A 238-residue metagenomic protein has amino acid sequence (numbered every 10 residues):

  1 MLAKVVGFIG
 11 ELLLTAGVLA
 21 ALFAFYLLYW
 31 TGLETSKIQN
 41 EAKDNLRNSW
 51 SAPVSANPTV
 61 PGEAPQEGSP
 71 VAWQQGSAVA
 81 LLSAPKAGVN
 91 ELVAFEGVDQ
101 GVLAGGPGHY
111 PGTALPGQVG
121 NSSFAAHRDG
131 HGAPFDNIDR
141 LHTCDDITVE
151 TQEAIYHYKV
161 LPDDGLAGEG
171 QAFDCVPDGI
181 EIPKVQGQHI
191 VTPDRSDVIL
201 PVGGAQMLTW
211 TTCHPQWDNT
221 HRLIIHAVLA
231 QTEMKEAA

Functional and structural regions predicted by a protein language model:
M1-A3, T59, K235-A238: Actinobacteria-biased recognition of intrinsically disordered, low-complexity terminal regions
M1-R47: N-terminal membrane-targeting segments
R47-A80: Short extracytoplasmic
G76-A78, G88, G117-Q118, G204: A short, polar/charged loop/turn motif at coil->beta-strand junctions and beta-hairpin connectors
S83-A84: Polar/acidic, low-complexity leader/linker segments enriched in S/T/G and N/D
G88-E91, G101: Primarily extracytoplasmic ectodomains and periplasmic/lumenal surface modules that are beta-strand-rich
F95, D99-S122, Y158: Short beta-strand/loop turn elements enriched in aromatics
G120-S122, D129-A238: Extracytoplasmic/periplasmic soluble domains downstream of a signal peptide or transmembrane helix
